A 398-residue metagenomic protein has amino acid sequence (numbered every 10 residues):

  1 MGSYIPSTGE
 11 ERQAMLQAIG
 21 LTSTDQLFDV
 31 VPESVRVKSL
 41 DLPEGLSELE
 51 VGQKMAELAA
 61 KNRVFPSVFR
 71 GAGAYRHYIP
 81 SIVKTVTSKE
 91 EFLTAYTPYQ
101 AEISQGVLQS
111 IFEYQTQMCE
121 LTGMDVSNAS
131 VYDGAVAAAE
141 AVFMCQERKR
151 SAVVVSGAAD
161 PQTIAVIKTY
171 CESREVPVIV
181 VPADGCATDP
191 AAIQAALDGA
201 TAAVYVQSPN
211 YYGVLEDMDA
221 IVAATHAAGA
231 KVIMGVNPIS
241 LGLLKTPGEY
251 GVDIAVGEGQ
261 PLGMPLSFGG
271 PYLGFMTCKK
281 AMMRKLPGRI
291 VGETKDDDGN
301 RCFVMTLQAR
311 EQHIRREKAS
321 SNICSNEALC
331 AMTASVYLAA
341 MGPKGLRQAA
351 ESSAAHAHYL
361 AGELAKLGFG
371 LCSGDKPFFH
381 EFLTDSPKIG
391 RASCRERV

Functional and structural regions predicted by a protein language model:
M1-S39: Compact, charge-rich alpha-helical regulatory domains located at protein termini
G2-I5, Q17, D41-G45, A101-S104 (+14 more regions): Hydrophobic alpha-helical scaffolding
M15, V136-V304, G368-F369, R391: Conserved PLP-enzyme active-site core in the AAT-like
E33, V37-E113, I314: N-terminal entrance/gating region of PLP-dependent enzymes' catalytic architecture
K89-A101, Q117-G123, K149-R150, C171-I179 (+4 more regions): Gly-rich Lys/Arg/Thr-decorated short loops/hinges at beta-loop-alpha junctions or inter-strand turns that position
Y99-I103, C119-A139: Short loop-beta-helix segment that forms the pyridoxal 5′-phosphate
L262-L367, L371-D375, F379: Active-site C-terminal subdomain of aminotransferase-like
F369-R395: Conserved PLP-binding catalytic core of the aspartate aminotransferase-like
